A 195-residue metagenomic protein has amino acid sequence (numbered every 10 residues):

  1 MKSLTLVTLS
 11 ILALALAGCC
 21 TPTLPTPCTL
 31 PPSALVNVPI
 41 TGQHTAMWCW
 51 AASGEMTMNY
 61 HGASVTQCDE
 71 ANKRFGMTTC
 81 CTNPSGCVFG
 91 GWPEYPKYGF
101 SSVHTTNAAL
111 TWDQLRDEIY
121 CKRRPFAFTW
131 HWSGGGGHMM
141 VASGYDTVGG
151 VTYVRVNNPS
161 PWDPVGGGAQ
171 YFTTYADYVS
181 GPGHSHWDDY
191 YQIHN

Functional and structural regions predicted by a protein language model:
M1-T8: Bacterial N-terminal signal peptides that target proteins for export
L16-G18: C-terminal motif of bacterial Sec signal peptides marking the signal peptidase cleavage site
C20-P22: Bacterial signal peptide processing site
L24-N37, M58, D69-N195: Conserved active-site-adjacent core of cysteine acyl-enzyme catalytic domains
Q43-A52, S64, G86-F89, A109: Soluble non-cytosolic domains of exported or imported proteins
A51-V65, E70: Extracytoplasmic strand-loop-helix segments at the start of, or within, the mature domains of secreted/periplasmic
